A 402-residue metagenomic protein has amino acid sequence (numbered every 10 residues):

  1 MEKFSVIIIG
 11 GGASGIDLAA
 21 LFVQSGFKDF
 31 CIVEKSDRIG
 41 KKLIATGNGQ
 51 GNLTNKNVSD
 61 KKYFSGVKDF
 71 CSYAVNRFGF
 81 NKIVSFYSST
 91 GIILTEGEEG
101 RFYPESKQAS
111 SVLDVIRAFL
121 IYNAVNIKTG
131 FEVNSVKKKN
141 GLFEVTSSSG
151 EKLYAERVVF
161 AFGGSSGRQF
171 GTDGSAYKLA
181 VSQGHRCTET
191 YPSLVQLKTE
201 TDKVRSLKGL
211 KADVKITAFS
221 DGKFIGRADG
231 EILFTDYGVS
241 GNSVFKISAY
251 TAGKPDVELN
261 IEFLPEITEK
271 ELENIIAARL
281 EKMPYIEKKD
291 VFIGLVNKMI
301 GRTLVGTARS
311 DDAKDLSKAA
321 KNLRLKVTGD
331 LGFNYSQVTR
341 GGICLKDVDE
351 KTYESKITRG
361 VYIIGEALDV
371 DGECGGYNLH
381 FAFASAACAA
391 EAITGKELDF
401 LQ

Functional and structural regions predicted by a protein language model:
E2-S14, C31: Beta1/beta-strand and adjacent pyrophosphate-binding region of the FAD-binding site in flavoprotein oxidoreductases
I7, V23-N48: Glycine-rich FAD pyrophosphate-binding loop
I7-I9, V33, V133, K152-Q169 (+4 more regions): Short hydrophobic core segments
D37-I39, I44-A45, L53-D60, I93 (+2 more regions): An anion/pyrophosphate-binding glycine-rich loop and adjacent beta-alpha core in soluble alpha-beta enzymes
N48-E96: Glycine-rich active-site loop/strand segments that organize a redox cofactor
K128-T129, K298-D371: A glycine-rich dinucleotide-binding beta-alpha-beta segment and adjacent secondary-structure elements that constitute
T129-L142: A conserved short coil-to-beta-strand element within the FAD-binding core of flavoproteins
R157-K203: Glycine-rich loop(s) and the adjacent beta-strand/alpha-helix scaffold that form part
